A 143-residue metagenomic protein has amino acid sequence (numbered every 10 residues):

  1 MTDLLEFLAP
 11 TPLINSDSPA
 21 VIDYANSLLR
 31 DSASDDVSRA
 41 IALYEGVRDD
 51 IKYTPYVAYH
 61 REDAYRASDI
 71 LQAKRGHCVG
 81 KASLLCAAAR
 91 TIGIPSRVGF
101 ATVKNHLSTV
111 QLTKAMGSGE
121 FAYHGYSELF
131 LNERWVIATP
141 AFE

Functional and structural regions predicted by a protein language model:
T2-A73: Secondary-structure boundary elements
N15-I22, H77, T109-G117: Short, structured coil/loop segments at alpha-helix boundaries
R39, G80-K81: Residue-level preference for nonpolar/small residues embedded in alpha-helices
D69, K81-A82: Active-site acidic/histidine clusters and adjacent loop/turn architecture that either coordinate catalytic ions
I70, K74-H77, G119: Secondary-structure capping and boundary motifs in well-ordered enzyme cores
S83-E143: Hydrophobic/aromatic-rich core segments of domains that either
